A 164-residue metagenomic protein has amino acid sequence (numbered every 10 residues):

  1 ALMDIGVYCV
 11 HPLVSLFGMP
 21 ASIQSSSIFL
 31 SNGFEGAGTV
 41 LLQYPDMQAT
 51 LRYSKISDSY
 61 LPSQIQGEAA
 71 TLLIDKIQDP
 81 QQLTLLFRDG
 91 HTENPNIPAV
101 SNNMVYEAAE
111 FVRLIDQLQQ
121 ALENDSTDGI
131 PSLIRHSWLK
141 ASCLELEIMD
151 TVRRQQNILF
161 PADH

Functional and structural regions predicted by a protein language model:
A1-V10: Conserved anion/nucleotide-ligand pocket segment
L2, V100, P131: Generic anion/oxyanion-binding catalytic loop in active/binding sites
C9-Q82, A108-A121, G129: Contiguous beta-strand/loop segments that form the cofactor/metal-binding neighborhood of enzyme cores
F87-H91: Solvent-exposed strand-loop boundary residues in beta-sheet-rich modules
E93-P95: Generic detection of short hydrophobic beta-strand segments and adjacent strand-loop junctions
I97-A109, S137: Active-site loop of classical SDR/Rossmann-like NAD(P)-dependent oxidoreductases, centered on the catalytic Tyr-X3-Lys
V112-H164: C-terminal helix-rich "cap/oligomerization" subdomain common to oxidoreductases
